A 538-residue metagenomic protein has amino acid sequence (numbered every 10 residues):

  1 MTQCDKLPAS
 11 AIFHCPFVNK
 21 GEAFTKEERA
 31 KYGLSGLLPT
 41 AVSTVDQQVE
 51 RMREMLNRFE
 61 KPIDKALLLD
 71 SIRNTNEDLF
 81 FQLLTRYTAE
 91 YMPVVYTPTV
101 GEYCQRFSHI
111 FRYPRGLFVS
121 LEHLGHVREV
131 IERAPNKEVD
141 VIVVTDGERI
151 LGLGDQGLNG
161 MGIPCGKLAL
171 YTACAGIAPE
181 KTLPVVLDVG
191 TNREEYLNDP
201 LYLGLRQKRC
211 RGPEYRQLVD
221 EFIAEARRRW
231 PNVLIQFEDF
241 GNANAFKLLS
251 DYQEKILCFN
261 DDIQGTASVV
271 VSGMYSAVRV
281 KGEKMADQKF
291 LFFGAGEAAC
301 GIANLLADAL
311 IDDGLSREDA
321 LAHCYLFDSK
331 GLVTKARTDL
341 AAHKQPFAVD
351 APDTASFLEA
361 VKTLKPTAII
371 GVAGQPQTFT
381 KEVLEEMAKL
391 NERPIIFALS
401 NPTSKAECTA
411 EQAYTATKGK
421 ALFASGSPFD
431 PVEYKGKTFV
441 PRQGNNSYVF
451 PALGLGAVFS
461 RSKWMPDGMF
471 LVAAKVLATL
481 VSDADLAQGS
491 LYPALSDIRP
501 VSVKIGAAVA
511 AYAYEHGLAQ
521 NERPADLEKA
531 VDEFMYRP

Functional and structural regions predicted by a protein language model:
T2-C258, Y512, P538: N-terminal ligand-binding/catalytic initiation module
V18-N19, F259-G265, K281, P394 (+2 more regions): Adenosine-phosphate binding glycine-rich loop
A30, L34-L37, H109-R112, E148 (+16 more regions): Generic secondary-structure signature for well-ordered alpha-helical cores
V130-I131, G152-I163, E194-L201, A245-D251 (+7 more regions): Short acidic, glycine/serine/threonine-rich loops at helix termini
N232-E238, K284-Q288, D313-A322, S482-Y492 (+1 more regions): Flexible, glycine/charged-enriched surface loops at secondary-structure junctions
K255-I256, N260-G371, Q520-N521: Glycine-rich phosphate/diphosphate-binding loop of Rossmann-like nucleotide-binding domains
S356-K365, G374-I396: Rossmann-fold NAD(P) dinucleotide-binding segment
